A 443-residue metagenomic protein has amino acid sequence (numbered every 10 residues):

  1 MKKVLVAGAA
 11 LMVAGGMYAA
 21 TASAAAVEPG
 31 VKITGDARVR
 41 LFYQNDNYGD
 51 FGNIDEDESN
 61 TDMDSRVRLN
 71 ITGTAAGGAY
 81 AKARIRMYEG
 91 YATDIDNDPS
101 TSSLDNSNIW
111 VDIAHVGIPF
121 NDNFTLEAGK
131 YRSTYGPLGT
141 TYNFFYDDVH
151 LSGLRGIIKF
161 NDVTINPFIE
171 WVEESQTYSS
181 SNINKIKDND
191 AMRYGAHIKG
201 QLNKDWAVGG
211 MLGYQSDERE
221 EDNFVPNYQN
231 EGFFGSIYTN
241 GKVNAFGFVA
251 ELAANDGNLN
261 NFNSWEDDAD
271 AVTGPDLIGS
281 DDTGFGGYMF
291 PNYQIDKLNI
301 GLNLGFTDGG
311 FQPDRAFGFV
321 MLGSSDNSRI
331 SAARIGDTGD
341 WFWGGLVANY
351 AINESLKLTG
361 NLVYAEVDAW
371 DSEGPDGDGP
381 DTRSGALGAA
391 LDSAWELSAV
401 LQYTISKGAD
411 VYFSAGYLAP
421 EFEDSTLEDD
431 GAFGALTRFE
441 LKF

Functional and structural regions predicted by a protein language model:
K2-L126, L154-I169, I198-W206, G210 (+4 more regions): Beta-barrel outer-membrane channel/assembly domains of diderm bacteria
Y131, T141-F145: "Short basic amphipathic alpha-helical interaction patches in structured regions
T134-P137, D147: Beta-strand-rich receptor-binding modules of extracellular spikes/adhesins
G136-G139, E174-T177, M192, E218-E220 (+3 more regions): Extracytoplasmic/secreted cell-surface and envelope-processing proteins
D147-I237: Aromatic- and glycine-enriched pocket-lining scaffold segments that form the walls of small-molecule binding clefts
F160, T164, S175-Q176, N184-K185 (+8 more regions): Gram-negative and organellar
S216-D217, N255-G257, F306-G310, A365-V367: Short, catalytically relevant binding-site loops at active-site mouths
D267-D270, G274-S325: Long, well-ordered mid-to-C-terminal structural blocks that present hydrophobic/aromatic surfaces
